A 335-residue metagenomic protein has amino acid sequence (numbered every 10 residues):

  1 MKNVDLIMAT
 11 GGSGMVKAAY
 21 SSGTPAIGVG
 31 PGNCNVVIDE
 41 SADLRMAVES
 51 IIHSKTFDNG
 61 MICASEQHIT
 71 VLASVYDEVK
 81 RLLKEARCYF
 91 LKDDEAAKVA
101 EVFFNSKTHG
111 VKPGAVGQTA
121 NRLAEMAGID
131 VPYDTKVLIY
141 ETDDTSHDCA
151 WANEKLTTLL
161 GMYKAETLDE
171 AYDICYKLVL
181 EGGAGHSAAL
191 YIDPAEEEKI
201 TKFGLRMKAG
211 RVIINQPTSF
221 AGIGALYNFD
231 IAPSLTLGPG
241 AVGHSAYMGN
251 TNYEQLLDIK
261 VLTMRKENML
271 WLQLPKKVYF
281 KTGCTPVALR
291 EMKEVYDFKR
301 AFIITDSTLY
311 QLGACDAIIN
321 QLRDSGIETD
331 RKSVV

Functional and structural regions predicted by a protein language model:
N3, S22-G23, M207-K208, S325: Short, structured coil segments at secondary-structure junctions
I7-M8, G32, L72, L83 (+5 more regions): Buried hydrophobic positions in well-ordered alpha/beta secondary-structure cores of metabolic enzymes
V16-S146: ALDH superfamily catalytic-core signature
V71, Y140-T142, M162-E166, V278-T285: Short acidic-hydrophobic, aromatic-tinged amphipathic segments that line or gate anion-handling sites
E78, E196-I200, S307-G313: Short, charged/polar "capping" segments at the starts of alpha-helices and the immediately preceding loops
I129-N268: Conserved C-terminal structural/oligomerization subdomain of aldehyde/semialdehyde dehydrogenase
N268-T329: An N-terminal, well-structured beta->alpha segment
V334-V335: Conserved small/polar residues in nucleotide/adenosyl-binding loops
